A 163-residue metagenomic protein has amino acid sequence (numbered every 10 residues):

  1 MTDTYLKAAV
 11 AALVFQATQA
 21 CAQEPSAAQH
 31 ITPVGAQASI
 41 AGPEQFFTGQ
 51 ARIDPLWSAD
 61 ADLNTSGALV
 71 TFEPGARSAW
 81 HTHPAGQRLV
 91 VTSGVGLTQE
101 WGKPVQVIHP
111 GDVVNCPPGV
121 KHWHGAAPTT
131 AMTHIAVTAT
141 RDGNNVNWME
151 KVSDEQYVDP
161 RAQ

Functional and structural regions predicted by a protein language model:
M1-A8: Bacterial N-terminal signal peptides that target proteins for export
A17-Q19: N-terminal signal peptide c-region/cleavage motif recognized by signal peptidases
C21-N64, V146-Q163: A short, N-terminal "cap"/entry segment at the start of jelly-roll beta-barrel domains of the cupin/DSBH fold
R52, S66-H83: Conserved short histidine dyad/triad with adjacent acidic residue
P74, H83-L97, W101-G102: Glycine- and acidic-residue-biased ligand/ion/polar-headgroup-sensing regions
S78-W80, T98-Q99, K121-A127: Short beta-strand His + acidic residue motifs that chelate non-heme Fe in jelly-roll/DSBH and cupin folds
G102-G119: Short acidic-glycine-tyrosine-enriched beta hairpin
T129-W148: A short hydrophobic beta-strand segment most commonly corresponding to one strand of the jelly-roll/cupin
